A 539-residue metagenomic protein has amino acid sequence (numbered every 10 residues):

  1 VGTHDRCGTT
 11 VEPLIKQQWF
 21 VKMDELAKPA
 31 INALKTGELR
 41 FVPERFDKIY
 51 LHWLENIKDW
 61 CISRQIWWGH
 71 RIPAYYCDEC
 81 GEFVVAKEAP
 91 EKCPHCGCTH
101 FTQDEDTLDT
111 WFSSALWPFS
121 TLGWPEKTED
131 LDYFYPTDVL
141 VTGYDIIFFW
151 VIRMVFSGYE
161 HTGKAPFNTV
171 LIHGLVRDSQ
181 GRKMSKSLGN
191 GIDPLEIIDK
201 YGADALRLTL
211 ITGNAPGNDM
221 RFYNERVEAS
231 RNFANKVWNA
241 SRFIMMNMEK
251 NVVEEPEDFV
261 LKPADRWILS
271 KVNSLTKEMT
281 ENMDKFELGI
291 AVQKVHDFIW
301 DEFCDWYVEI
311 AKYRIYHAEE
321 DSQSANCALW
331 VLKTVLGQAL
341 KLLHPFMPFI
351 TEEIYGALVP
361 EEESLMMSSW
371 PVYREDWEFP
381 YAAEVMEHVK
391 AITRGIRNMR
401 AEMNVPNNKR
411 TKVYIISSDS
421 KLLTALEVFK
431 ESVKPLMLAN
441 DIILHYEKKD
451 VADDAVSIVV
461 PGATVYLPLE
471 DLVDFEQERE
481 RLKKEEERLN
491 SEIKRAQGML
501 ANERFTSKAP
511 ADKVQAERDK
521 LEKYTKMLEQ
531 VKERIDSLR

Functional and structural regions predicted by a protein language model:
V1-E79, W150, R182, L188-G189 (+4 more regions): Residue patterns forming the tRNA-binding/recognition surfaces of aminoacyl-tRNA synthetases and related DALR
V1-M23, V227-V252, P345-A357, T424-T464: Structured, non-catalytic alpha/beta "coupling" segments that mediate domain-domain communication and provide generic
K35-K48, E129-G143, N190-I192, A215-V227 (+6 more regions): Glycine- and acidic
L54, A234, V272, T276 (+5 more regions): Short amphipathic alpha-helical coiled-coil/interface segments
I66-G69, P73-E79, F83-N218: Alpha-helical recognition segments enriched in aromatics with Gly/Pro capping that present substrate-recognition
F101, D178, I211, N251-T280 (+2 more regions): Acidic, turn-prone loop/beta-hairpin segments
N232-M245, D265-S274, Q293-I315, V359 (+3 more regions): Core structural elements
A357-R539: C-terminal low-complexity, glycine/proline- and small-hydrophobic-enriched intrinsically disordered tails that act as
